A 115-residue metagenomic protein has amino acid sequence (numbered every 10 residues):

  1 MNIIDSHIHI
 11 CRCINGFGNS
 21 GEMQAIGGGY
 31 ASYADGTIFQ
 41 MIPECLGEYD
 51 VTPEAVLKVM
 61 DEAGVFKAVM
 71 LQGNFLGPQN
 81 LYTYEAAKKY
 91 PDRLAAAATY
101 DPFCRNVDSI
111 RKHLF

Functional and structural regions predicted by a protein language model:
M1-F115: Helix-coil boundary/capping segments in enzymes
